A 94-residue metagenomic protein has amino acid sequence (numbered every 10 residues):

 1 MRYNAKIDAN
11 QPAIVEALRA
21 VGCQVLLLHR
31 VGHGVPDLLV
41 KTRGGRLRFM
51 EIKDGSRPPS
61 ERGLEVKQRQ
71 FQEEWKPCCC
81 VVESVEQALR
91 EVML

Functional and structural regions predicted by a protein language model:
M1-L94: Catalytic phosphate/metal-binding cores of nucleic-acid and nucleotide-processing enzymes, i.e., regions that mediate
